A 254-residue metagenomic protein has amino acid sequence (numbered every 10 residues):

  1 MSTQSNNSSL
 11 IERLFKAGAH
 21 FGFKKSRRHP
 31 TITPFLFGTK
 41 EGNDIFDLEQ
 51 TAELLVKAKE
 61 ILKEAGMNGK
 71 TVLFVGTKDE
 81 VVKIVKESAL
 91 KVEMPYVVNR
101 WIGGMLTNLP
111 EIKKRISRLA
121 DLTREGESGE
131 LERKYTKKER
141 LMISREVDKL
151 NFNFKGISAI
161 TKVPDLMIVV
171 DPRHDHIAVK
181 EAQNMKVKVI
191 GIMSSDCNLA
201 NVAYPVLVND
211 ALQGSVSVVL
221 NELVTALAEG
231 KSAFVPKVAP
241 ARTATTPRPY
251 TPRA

Functional and structural regions predicted by a protein language model:
M1-T71, T77-K78, V82-G126, R140 (+2 more regions): N-terminal cationic and glycine-rich segments that engage phosphates or anionic surfaces
T3, R13, K25-S26, E64 (+5 more regions): Replace "in large, NTP-powered and nucleic-acid-processing enzymes" with "in large, NTP-powered factors and other
G18, F74, M167, V219: Residue-level signature of catalytic and energy-coupling elements of molecular machines, predominantly ATP/GTP-dependent
A19, Q50, T77-E80, N99-L106 (+4 more regions): Short, ordered loop/turn segments at secondary-structure junctions
G69-K70, M94, K162-D165, M185-K188 (+1 more regions): Short glycine-/polar-rich loops that comprise or flank the Walker A/P-loop and associated switch/sensor motifs
A120-G126, E130, V147, N151-F154 (+4 more regions): Short, well-ordered alpha-helical segments in soluble proteins
L131, Y135-V169, R173-M185, I190 (+1 more regions): Extended, charged alpha-helical interaction scaffolds
I177-P236: Short glycine/threonine-rich loop/turn motifs
